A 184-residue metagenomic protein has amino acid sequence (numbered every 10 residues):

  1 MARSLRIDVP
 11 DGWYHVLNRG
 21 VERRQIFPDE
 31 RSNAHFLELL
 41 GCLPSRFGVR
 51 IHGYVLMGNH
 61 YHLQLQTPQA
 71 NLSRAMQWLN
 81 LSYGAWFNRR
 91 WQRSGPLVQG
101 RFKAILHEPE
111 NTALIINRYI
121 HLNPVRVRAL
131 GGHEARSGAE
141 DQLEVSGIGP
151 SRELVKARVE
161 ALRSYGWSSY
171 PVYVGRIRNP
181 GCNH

Functional and structural regions predicted by a protein language model:
M1-M57, Q66-H184: Short Pro-Cys-Gly-centered "Cys-loop" motif that presents a nucleophilic cysteine in a tight turn
H62: Conserved G/P- and acidic residue-centered "switch" motifs that form tight phosphate/ATP-binding loops in soluble
